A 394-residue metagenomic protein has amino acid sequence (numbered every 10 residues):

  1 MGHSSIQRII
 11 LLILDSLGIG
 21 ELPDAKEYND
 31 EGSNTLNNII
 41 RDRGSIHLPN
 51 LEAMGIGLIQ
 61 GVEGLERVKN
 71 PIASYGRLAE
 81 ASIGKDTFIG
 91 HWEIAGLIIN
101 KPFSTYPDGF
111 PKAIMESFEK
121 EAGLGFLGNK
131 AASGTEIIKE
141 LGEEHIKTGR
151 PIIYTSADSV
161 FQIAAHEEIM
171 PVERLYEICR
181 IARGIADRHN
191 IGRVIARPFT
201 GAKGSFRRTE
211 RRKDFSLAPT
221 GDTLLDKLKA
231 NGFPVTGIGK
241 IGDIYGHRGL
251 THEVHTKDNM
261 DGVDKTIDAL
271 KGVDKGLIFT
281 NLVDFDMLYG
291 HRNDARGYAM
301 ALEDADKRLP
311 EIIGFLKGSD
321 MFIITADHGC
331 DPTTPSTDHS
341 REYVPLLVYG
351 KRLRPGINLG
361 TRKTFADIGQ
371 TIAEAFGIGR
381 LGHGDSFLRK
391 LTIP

Functional and structural regions predicted by a protein language model:
M1-P394: Feature captures the catalytic ectodomains and active-site-proximal regions of enzymes that hydrolyze or transfer
